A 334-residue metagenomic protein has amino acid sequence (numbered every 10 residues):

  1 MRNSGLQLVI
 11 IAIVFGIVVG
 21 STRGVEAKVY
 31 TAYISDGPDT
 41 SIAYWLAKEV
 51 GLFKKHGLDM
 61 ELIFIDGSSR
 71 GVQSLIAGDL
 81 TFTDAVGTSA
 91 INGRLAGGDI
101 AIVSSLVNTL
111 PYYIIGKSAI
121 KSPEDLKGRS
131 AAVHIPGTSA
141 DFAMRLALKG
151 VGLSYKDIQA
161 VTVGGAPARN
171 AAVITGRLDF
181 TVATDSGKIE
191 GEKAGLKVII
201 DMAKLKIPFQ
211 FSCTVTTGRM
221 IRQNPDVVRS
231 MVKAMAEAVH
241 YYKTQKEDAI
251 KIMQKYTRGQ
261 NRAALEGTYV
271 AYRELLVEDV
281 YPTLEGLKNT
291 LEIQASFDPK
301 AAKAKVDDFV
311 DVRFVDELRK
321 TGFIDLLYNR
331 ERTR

Functional and structural regions predicted by a protein language model:
M1-I10: Bacterial N-terminal signal peptides that target proteins for export
V9-G20: Bacterial N-terminal signal peptides
T22-K28, N329-R332: Bacterial Sec-exported substrate-binding components of ABC uptake systems
V25-T175, D179-D185, V198-M202, I207-P208: Short, glycine-/small- and polar/acidic-enriched structural segments that line small-molecule recognition paths
T88, P167-R258: Pocket-lining segment of extracytoplasmic ligand-binding domains
S139-S154, A234-L265, D307-R313, E317-G322: Ligand-binding clefts/hinges and TM-proximal coupling segments of bilobed small-molecule sensing domains
R222-K303: Secondary-structure end/capping motifs
A295-R334: Conserved C-terminal helix/tail region of periplasmic/extracytoplasmic solute-binding proteins
